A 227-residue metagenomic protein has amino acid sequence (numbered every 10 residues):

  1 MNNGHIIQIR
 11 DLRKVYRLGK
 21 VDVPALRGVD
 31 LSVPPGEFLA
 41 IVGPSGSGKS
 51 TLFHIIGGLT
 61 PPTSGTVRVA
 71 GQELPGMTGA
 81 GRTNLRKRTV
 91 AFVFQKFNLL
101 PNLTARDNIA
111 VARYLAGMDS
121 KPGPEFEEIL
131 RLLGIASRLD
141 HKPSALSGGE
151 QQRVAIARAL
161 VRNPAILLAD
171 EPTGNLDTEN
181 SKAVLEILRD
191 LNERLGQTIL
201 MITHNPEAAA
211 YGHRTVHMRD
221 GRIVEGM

Functional and structural regions predicted by a protein language model:
G4-M218: ABC family nucleotide-binding domain
T215-M227: H-loop (His-switch) and adjacent beta-strand-loop-beta switch element of ABC-type ATPase nucleotide-binding domains
